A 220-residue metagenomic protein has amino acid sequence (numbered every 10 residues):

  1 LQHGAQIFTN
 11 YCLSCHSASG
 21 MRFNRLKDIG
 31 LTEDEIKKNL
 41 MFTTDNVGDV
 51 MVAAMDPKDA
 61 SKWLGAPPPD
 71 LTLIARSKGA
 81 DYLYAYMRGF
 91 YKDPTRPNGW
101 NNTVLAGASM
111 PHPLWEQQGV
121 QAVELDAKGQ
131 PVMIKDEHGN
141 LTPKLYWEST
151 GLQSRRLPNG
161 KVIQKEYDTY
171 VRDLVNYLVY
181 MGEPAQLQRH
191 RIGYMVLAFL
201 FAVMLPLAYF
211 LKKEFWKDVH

Functional and structural regions predicted by a protein language model:
L1, A5, S61-L64, R76 (+2 more regions): Solvent-exposed, acidic/flexible segments
L1-A18, L174, Y194-M204: Sequence/structural segment immediately N-terminal to covalent heme-attachment motifs in c-type and related
A5-A66, F90-A106, P184-A185, W216: Periplasmic/extracellular electron-transfer cofactor-ligation site, primarily the c-type cytochrome heme-c attachment
L31, G79-Y84: Short, conserved charged micro-motifs
T32-L40, G48-M51, Q118-N159: Mixed-charge, low-complexity intrinsically disordered segments
W115, Q121, Y146-E183: Extended, hydrophilic extramembrane loops/domains of integral membrane proteins
R189-H220: Juxtamembrane interface at the cytosolic side of transmembrane helices
